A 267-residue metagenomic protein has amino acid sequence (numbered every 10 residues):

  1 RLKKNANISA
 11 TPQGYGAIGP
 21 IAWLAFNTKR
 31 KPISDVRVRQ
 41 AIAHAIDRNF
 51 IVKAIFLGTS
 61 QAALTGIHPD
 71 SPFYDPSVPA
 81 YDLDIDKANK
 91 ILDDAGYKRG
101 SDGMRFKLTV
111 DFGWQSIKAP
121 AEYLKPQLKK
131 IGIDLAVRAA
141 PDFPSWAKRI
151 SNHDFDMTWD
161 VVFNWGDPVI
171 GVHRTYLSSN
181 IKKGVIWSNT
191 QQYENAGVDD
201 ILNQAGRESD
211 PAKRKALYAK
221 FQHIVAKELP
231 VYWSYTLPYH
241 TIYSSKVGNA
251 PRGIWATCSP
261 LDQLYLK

Functional and structural regions predicted by a protein language model:
R1-N5, K53-L57, T65-G66, P120-Y123 (+2 more regions): Short, solvent-exposed loop/turn and secondary-structure capping segments
L2-G19, A25-V36, P72-K90, Y97-K107 (+3 more regions): Short, solvent-exposed loop/beta-turn-alpha elements that line the ligand-binding surface or hinge of extracytoplasmic
K3-A6, T28-R30, I46-F50, I55-T59 (+8 more regions): Sec/Tat-exported extracytoplasmic proteins
K4, T11, A17-L64, S77-I91 (+2 more regions): Alpha-helical secondary-structure segments
Y15-A17, G58-Q61, V162-W165, Y232-H240: Short, solvent-exposed turn/loop segments enriched in Gly/Ser/Thr/Pro and often Arg
A95-W165, P211, Y239: Ligand/substrate-recognition segments at binding pockets and active sites
P126-G132, D200, Q204-R207, K213 (+1 more regions): Conserved C-terminal helix/tail region of periplasmic/extracytoplasmic solute-binding proteins
